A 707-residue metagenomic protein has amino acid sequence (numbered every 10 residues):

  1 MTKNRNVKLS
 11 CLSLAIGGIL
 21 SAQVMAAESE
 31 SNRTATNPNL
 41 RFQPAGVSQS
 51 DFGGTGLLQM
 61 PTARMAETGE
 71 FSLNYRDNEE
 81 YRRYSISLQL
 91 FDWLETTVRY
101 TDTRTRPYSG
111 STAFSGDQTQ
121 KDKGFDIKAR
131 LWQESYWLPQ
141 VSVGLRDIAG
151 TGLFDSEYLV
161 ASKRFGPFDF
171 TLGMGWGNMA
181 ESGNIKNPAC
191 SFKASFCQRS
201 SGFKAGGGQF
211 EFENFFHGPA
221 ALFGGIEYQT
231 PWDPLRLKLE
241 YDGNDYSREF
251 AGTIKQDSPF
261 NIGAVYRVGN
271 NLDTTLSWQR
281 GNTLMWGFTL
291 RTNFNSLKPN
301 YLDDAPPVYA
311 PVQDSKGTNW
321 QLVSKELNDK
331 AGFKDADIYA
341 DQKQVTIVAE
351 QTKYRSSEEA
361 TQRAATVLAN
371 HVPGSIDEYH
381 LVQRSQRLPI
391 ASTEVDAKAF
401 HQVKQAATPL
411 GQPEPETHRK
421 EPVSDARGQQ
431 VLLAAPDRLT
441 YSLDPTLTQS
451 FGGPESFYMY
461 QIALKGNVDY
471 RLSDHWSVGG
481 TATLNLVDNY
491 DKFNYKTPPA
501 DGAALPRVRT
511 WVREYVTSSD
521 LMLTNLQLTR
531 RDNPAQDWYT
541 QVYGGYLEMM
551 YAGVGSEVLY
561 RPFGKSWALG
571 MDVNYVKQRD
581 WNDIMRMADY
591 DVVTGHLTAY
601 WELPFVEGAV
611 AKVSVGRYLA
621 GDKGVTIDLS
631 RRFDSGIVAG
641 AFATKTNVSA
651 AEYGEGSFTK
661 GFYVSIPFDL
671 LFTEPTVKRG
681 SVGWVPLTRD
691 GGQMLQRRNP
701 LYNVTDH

Functional and structural regions predicted by a protein language model:
M1-M25, L629: Gram-negative bacterial Sec-dependent N-terminal signal peptides
A27-L153, F165-G166, N178, F210 (+16 more regions): Transmembrane beta-barrel domains of Gram-negative outer membranes and organellar outer membranes
E28-T34, P38, K193-S195, S200-A220 (+7 more regions): Flexible, glycine-rich linker and terminal segments associated with outer-membrane beta-barrel/transport systems
R64, R82-V98, D122-E134, D155-W176 (+13 more regions): Feature captures outer-membrane beta-barrel proteins of Gram-negative bacteria and organelles
F71-L73, K343-Q351: Short, aliphatic-rich beta-strand segments
N74-R76, S87, T97-T101, S142-R146 (+14 more regions): Transmembrane beta-strands of outer-membrane beta-barrel proteins
Y75-R76, F114-K121, A149-L153, S162 (+9 more regions): Replace "Gram-negative outer membrane beta-barrel proteins" with "bacterial and organellar outer membrane beta-barrel
R83, R104-Y108, Q133, A149-L153 (+15 more regions): Gram-negative outer-membrane beta-barrel proteins
